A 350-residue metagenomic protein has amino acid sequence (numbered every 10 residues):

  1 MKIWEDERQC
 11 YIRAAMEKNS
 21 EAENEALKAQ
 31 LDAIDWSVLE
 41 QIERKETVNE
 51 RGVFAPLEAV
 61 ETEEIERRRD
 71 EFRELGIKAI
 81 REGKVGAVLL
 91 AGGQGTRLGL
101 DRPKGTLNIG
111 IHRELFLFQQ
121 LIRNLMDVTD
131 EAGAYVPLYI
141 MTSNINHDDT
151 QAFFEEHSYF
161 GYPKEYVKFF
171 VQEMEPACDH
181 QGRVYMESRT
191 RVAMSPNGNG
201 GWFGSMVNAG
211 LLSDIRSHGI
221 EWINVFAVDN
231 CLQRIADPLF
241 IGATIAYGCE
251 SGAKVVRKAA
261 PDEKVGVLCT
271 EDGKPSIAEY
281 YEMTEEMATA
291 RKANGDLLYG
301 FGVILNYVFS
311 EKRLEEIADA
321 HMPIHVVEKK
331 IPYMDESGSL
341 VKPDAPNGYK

Functional and structural regions predicted by a protein language model:
I3-K168, P176, Y185-G204, L212-S213 (+2 more regions): N-terminal glycine-rich phosphate-binding loop and ensuing alpha1 helix
P163-P176, A253-K258, K329-I331: A generic structural motif
A177-R183, D262-V265: Short, solvent-exposed polar/charged micro-motifs at secondary-structure junctions
R183, N199-G201, K274, S339: Intrinsically disordered, low-complexity regions
I215, G219-N224, L232-A236, I241-K350: Catalytic core of tubulin tyrosine ligase-like
V228: Short acidic donor-binding/metal-coordinating loop in glycosyltransferase active sites
